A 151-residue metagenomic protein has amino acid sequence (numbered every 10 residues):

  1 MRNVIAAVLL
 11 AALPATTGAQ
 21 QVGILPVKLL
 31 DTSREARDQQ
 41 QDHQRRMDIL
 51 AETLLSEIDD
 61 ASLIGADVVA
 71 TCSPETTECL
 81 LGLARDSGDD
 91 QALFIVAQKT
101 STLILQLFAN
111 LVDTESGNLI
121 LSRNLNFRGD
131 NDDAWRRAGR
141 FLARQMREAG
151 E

Functional and structural regions predicted by a protein language model:
M1-V4: Positively charged n-region of N-terminal signal peptides that target proteins for export
A6-A7, T17: Cleavable N-terminal signal peptides
L10-A11: Hydrophobic alpha-helical transmembrane segments of integral membrane proteins, especially lipid-exposed positions
A19-T32, I49-T53, D60, L83-D86 (+2 more regions): C-terminal/domain-edge helix-coil "capping" segments
E35-I49: Glycine- and acidic-residue-enriched helix-capping/strand-helix junction motifs
R37-Q39, L107-N110: Short, glycine/charged-enriched secondary-structure capping and boundary segments
E57-F94: Short, solvent-exposed, polar/charged sequence segments at loop or secondary-structure edges
